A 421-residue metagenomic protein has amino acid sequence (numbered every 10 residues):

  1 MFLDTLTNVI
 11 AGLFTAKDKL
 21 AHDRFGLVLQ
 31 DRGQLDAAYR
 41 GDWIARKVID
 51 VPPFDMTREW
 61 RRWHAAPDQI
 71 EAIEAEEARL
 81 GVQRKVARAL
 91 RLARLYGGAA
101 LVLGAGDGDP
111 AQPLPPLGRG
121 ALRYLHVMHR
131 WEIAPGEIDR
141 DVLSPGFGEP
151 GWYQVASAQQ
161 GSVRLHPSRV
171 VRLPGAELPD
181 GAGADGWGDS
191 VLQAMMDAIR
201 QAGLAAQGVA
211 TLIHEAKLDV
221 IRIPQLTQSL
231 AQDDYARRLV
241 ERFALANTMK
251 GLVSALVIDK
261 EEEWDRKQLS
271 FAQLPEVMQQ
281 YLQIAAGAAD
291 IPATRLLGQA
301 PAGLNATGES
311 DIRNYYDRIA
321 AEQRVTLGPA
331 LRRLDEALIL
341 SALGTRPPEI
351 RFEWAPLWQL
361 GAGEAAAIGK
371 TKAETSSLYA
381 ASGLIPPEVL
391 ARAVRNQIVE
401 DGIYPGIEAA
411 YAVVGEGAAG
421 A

Functional and structural regions predicted by a protein language model:
M1-E59: N-terminal-proximal low-complexity accessory segments that begin disordered and transition into the first
G12-A16, G41, R79, A205 (+5 more regions): Surface-exposed polar/charged interaction patches
A37-W187: Structured, mid-chain assembly/scaffold modules that mediate subunit interfaces within large macromolecular complexes
P67, E77-L80, R88, G186-G203 (+3 more regions): Generic amphipathic alpha-helical segments used as scaffolds and interaction surfaces in large, multi-domain proteins
A78, G287, A380-A381, R395 (+1 more regions): Short polybasic/polar patches that bind polyanions
V82-V102, L230-E241, S270-K370, E374-L390: C-terminal amphipathic alpha-helical
R164-D311, L357-G361: Extended, charged amphipathic alpha-helical segments
V389-A421: Long, highly charged low-complexity segments enriched in Glu/Asp and Lys/Arg with interspersed Ser/Thr
